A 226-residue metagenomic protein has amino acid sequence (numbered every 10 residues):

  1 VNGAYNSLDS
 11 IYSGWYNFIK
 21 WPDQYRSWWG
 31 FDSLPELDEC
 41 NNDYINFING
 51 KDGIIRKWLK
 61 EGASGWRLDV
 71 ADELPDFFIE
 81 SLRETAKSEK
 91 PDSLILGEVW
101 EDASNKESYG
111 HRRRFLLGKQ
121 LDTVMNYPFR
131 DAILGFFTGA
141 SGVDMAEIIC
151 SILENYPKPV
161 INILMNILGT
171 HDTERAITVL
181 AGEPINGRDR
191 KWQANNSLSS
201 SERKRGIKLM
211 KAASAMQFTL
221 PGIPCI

Functional and structural regions predicted by a protein language model:
V1-G14, R112, I185-S200: Charged, glycine/proline-rich intrinsically disordered loops and linkers
V1-K57, S88: Substrate-binding/active-site clefts of carbohydrate-active enzymes
N2, I54-R56, S64-L164, M216: Active-site-proximal helices and loops of the catalytic beta/alpha 8
F31-F47, A63-E73, D131-V143, W192-G206: The substrate-binding groove and active-site-proximal loops of carbohydrate-active enzymes, especially glycoside
L37, M125, A176: Short clusters of hydrophobic/aromatic residues that line enzyme substrate/ligand-binding pockets
Y44-K51, I79, M145, M210: Aromatic/hydrophobic pocket-lining residues that form the small-molecule binding cavity in soluble enzyme cores
A146-I226: Active-site-proximal substrate-binding groove within the catalytic cores of carbohydrate-active enzymes
